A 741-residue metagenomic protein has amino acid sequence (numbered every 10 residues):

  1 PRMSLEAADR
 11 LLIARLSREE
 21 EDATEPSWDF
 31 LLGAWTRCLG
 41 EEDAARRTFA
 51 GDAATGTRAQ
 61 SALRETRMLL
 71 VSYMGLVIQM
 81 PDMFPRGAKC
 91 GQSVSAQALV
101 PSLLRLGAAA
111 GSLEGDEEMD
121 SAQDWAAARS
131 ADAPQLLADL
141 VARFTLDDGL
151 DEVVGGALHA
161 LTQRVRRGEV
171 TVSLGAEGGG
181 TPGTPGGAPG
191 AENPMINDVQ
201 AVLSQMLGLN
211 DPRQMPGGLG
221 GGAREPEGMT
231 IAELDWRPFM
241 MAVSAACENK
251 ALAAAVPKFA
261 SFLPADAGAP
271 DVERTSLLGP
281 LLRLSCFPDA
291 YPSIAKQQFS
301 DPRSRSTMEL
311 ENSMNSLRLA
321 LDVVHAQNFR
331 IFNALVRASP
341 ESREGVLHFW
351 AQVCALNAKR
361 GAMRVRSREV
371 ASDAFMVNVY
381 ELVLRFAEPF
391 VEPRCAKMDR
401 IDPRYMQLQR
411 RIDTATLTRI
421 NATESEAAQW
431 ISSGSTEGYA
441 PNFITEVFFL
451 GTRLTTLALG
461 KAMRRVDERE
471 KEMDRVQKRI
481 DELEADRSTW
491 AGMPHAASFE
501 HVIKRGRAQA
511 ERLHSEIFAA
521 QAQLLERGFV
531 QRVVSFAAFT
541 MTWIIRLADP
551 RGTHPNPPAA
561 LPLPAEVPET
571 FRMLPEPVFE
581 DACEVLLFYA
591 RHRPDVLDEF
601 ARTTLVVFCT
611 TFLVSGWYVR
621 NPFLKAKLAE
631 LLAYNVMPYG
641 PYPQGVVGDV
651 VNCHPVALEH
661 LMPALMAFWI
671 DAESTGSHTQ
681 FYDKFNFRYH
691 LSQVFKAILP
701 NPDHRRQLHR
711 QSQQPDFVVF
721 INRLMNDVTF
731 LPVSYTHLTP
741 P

Functional and structural regions predicted by a protein language model:
P1-P741: Extended alpha-helical scaffold domains
